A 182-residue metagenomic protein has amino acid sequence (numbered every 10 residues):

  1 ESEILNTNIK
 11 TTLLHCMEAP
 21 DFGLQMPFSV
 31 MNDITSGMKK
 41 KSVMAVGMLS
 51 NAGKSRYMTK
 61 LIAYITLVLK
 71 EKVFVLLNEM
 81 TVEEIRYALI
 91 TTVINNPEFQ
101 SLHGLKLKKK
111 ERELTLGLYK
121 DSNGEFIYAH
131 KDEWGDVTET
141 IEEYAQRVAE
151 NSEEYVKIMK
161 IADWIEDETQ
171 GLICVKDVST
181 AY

Functional and structural regions predicted by a protein language model:
E1-K40, E168-Q170: Core recognition of P-loop NTPase motor domains used across DNA-transaction enzymes
D33, K72-Y182: Cytosolic-facing regulatory segments adjacent to core modules
K40-K41, K70-E71: Short coil/turn connectors at secondary-structure junctions
M44-G47, F74: Short hydrophobic/aromatic beta-strand immediately N-terminal to the Walker A/P-loop
S50: The conserved Walker
G53-K54: Conserved glycine(s) of the Walker
Y57-L61: Hydrophobic positions on the alpha1 helix immediately C-terminal to the Walker A/P-loop
T66-L67, I90: Gly/Ala-rich phosphate-binding loop of Rossmann-like dinucleotide-binding domains, activating on the conserved
